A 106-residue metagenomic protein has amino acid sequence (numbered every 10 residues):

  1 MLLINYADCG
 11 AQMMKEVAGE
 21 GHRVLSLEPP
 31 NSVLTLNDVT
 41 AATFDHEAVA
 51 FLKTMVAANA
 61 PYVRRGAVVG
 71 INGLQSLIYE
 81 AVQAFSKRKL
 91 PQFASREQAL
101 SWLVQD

Functional and structural regions predicted by a protein language model:
M1-D106: Amphipathic, Lys/Arg-enriched alpha-helical "gate/interface" segment within cytosolic domains that mediates
